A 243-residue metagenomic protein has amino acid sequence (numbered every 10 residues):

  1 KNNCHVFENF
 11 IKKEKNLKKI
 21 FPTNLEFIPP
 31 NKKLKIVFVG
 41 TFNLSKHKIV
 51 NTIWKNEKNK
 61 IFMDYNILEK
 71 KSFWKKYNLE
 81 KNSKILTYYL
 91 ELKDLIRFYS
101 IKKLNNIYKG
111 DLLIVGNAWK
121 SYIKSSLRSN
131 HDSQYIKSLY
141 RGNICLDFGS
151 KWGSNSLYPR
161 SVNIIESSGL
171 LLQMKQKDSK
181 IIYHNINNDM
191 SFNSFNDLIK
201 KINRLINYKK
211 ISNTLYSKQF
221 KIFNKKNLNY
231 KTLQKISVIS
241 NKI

Functional and structural regions predicted by a protein language model:
K1-S161, L170-I182: Nucleotide-sugar donor-binding catalytic core of glycosyltransferases
Y89-Y99, D197, I211, L215 (+1 more regions): Soluble or luminal CAZymes and related metallo-dependent hydrolases
S100, R160, K201, K218-Q219: Short, hydrophobic/aromatic alpha-helical segments in well-folded domains
D189-M190: A short, exposed loop/beta-hairpin motif centered on an aromatic-Gly-Thr core
N193-I211: C-terminal "capping" alpha-helix adjacent to the active site of nucleotide-linked donor transferases in cell-envelope
I206-I243: A charged, aromatic-enriched C-terminal amphipathic alpha-helix characteristic of glycosyltransferases across folds
